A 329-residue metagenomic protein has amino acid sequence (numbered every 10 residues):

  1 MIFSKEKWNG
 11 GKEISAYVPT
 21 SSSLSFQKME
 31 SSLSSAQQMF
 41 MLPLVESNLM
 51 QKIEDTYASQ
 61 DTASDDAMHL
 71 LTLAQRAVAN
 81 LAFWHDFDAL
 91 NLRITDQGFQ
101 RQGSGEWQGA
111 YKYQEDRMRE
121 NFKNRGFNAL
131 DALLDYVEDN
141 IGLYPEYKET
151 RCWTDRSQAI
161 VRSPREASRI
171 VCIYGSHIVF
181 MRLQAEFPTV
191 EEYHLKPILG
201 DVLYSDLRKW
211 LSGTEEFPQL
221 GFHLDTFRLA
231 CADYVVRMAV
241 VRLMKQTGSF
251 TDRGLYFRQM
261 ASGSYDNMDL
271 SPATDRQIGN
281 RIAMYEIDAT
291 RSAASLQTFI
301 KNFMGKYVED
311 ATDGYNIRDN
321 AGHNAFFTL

Functional and structural regions predicted by a protein language model:
M1-Q75, A89-D233, R242-L329: Conserved short "hinge" loops at termini or chain/domain junctions
V78, V235-V236: Interaction/scaffold regions that mediate signaling and macromolecular assembly across diverse proteins
